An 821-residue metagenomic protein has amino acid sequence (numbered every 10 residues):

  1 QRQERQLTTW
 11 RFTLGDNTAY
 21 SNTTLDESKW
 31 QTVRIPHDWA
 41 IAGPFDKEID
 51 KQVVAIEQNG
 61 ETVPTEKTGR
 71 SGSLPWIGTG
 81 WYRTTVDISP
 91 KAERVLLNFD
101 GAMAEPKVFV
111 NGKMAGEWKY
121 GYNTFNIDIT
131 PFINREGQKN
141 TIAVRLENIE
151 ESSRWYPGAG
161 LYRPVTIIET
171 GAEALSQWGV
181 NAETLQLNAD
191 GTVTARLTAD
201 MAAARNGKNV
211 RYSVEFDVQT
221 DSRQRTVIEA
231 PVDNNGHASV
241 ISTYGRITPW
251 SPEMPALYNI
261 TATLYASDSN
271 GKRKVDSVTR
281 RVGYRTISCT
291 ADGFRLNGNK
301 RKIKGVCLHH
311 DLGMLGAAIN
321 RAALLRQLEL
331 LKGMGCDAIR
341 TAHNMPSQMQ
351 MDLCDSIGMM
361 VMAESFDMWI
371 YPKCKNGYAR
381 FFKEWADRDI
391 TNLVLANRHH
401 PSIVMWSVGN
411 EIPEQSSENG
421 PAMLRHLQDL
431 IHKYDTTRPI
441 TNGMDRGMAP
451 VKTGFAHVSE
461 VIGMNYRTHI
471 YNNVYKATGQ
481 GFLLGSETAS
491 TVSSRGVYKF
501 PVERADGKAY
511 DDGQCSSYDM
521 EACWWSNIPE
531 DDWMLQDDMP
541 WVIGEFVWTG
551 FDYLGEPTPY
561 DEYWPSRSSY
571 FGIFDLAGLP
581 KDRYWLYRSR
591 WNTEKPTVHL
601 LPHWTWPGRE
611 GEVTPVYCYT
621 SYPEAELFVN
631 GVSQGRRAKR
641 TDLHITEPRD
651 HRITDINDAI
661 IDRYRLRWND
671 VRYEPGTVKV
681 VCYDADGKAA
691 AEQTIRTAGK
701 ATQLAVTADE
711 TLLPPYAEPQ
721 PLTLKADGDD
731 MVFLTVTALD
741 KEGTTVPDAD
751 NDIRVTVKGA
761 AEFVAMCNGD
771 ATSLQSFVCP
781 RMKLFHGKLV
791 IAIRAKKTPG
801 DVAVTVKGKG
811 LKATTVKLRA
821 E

Functional and structural regions predicted by a protein language model:
Q1-N98, S152, G158-L161, F551 (+1 more regions): Extended carbohydrate-recognition surfaces in non-catalytic/accessory domains of CAZymes and lectin-like proteins
L14-D16, G72-Q177, M345, M360-M362 (+3 more regions): Accessory beta-strand-rich segments of carbohydrate-active enzymes
D16, P36, T65-G72, Y120-G121 (+11 more regions): An acidic-aromatic loop/edge-strand motif
T23-L25, K208-V214, E253-L257, S621 (+4 more regions): Short flexible loop/turn segments that cap and initiate beta-strands
A42, P164, A174, S267 (+1 more regions): Extended substrate-binding grooves/exosites of carbohydrate-active enzymes
V110, G191-P231, P615-R636, T677-C682 (+2 more regions): Beta-strand-rich binding/interaction modules
N134-G137, T198-S288, W668, E674-P675 (+2 more regions): Extended acidic/polar, glycine-enriched regions that form or flank non-catalytic beta-rich accessory modules
L197-A199, T263, V616-T620, V681-C682 (+3 more regions): Beta-strand-rich structural segments
